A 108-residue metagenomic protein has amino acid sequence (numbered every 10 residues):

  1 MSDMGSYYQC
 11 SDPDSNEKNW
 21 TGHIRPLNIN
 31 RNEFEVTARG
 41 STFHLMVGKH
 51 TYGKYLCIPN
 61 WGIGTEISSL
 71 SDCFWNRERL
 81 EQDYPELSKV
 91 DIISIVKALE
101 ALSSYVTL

Functional and structural regions predicted by a protein language model:
M1-A38: Negatively charged, low-complexity tracts enriched in Asp/Glu with abundant Ser/Thr
P13-S15, M46, T51, E86 (+1 more regions): Short, low-complexity interaction segments enriched in Ser/Thr/Pro/Gly
E17-N19, I29-E33, H50, Y55 (+3 more regions): N-terminal cationic leader/targeting segments used for protein routing and processing
G22, A38, G48, G64 (+1 more regions): Small side chains
F43-L70: A short, structured beta-strand/loop element
G62-L108: Mixed-charge, Lys/Arg-enriched low-complexity segments
